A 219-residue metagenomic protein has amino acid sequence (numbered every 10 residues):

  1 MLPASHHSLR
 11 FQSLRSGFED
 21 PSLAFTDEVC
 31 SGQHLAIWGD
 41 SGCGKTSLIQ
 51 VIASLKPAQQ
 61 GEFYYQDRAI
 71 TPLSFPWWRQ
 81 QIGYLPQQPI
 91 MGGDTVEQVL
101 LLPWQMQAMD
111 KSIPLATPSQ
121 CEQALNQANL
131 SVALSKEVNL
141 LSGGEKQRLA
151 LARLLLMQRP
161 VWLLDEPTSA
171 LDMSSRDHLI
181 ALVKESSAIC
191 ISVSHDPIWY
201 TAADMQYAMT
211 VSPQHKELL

Functional and structural regions predicted by a protein language model:
A53: Helix-to-loop junction immediately C-terminal to a conserved catalytic motif
G61-I70, W78: Conserved ABC transporter NBD signature motif
Q88, D94-L115, Q120: Q-loop/switch helix immediately C-terminal to the Walker
P114-A133: Conserved ABC ATPase "signature" region
E137-L141, E145: Conserved ABC ATPase signature
L151: Hydrophobic anchor residue at the start of the ABC signature
W162-E166: Catalytic Walker B motif of ABC-type/P-loop ATPase nucleotide-binding domains
